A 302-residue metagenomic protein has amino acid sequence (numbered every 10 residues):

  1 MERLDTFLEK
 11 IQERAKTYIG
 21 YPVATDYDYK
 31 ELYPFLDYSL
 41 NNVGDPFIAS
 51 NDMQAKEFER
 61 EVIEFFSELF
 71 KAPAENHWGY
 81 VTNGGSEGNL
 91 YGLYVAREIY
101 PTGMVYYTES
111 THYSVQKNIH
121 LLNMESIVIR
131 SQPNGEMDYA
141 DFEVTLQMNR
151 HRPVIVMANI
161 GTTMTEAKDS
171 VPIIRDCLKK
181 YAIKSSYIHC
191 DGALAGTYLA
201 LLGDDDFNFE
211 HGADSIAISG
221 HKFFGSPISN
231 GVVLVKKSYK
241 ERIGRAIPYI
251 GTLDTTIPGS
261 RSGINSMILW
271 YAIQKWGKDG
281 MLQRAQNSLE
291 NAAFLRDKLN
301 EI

Functional and structural regions predicted by a protein language model:
M1-N76: N-terminal entrance/gating region of PLP-dependent enzymes' catalytic architecture
S50-Q54, Y80, G84, T162 (+4 more regions): Conserved aromatic-histidine-acidic binding/catalytic patches
E57, E75, Y80-I243, I264: Conserved PLP-enzyme active-site core in the AAT-like
E61-F65, Y91, N118, I268 (+2 more regions): Amphipathic alpha-helical segments that form well-ordered structural scaffolds and often line/cohere around active
I63-S67, K71, Y94-R97, H120 (+1 more regions): Amphipathic, well-packed alpha-helical segments that form the structural scaffold of globular domains
E64, A140, V144-Q147, P172 (+5 more regions): Replace "anionic and nucleotidyl ligands
S67-K71, Q147-H151, K179-I183, S238 (+3 more regions): Generic secondary-structure signature for well-ordered alpha-helical cores
L201, N208-I302: Active-site C-terminal subdomain of aminotransferase-like
